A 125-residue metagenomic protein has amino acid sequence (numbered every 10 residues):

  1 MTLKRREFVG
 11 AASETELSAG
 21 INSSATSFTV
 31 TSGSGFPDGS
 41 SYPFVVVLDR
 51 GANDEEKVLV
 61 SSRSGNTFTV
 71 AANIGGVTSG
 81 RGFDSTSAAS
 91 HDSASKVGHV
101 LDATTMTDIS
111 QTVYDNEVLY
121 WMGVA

Functional and structural regions predicted by a protein language model:
M1, S110-A125: Viral virion structural and adsorption modules
M1-R81, Q111: Autoprocessing Asn-cyclization modules and mimics
A19, S61, A103, W121-V124: Generic detector of low-complexity/intrinsically disordered segments and short hydrophobic N-terminal stretches
S24, G51, A94, G123-V124: Glycine-centered flexibility motif
A25, L101-T104, V113: N-terminal regions of proteins, emphasizing targeting and processing segments when present
G51, V58, T86, T104 (+2 more regions): Intrinsically disordered, low-complexity regions of eukaryotic proteins
N66, G76, K96, T104-M106 (+1 more regions): Intrinsic-disorder/low-complexity loop/linker signature
D84-M106: Flexible linker/loop signature enriched in Pro/Ser/Thr and Pro/Gly
